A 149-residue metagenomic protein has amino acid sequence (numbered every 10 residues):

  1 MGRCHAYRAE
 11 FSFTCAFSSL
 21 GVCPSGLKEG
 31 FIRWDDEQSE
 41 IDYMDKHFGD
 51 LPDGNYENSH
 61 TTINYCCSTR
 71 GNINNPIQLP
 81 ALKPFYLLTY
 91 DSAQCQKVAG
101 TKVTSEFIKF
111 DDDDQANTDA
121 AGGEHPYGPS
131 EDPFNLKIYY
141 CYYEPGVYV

Functional and structural regions predicted by a protein language model:
M1-A6, S59-N74, P129-V149: Short, structured beta-strand segments at or near domain termini in extracellular proteins/domains
C4-R33, A81-G100: Secreted, propeptide-processed cysteine-rich mini-domains
Y7-F13, D50-Y56, P80-P84, H125-S130: Short, intrinsically disordered, charge-biased short linear motifs at domain edges
A9-C15, G30-M44, N75-K83, I108-D113: Short, tandemly repeated low-complexity microdomains enriched for cysteine and small residues
P24-W34, E57-H60, E131-F134: Extracellular, cysteine-rich, disulfide-stabilized repeat modules with beta-strand cores
K28-F31, N72-P76, V103-T104, V147-V149: Short loop/beta submotifs within extracellular cysteine-rich repeat domains
F31-D53, D114-G128: A cross-kingdom feature marking solvent-exposed beta-strand/loop segments within repeated, beta-rich binding/scaffold
T89-V149: Extracellular glycan/ECM-engagement signal in secreted proteins
